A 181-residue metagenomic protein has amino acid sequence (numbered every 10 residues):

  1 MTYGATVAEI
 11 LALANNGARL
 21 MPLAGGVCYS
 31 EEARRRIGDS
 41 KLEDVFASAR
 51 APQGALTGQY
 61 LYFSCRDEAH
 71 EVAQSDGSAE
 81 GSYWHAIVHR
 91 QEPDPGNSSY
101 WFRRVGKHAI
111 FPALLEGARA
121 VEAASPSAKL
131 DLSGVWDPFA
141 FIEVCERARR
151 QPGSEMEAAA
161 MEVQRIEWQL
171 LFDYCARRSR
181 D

Functional and structural regions predicted by a protein language model:
M1-S75, R104, H108-D181: N-terminal alpha-helical interaction modules that lie
Q53, S82-H85: TPR repeat positional signature
T57-G58, A86-H89: Conserved small-residue packing positions in alpha-helical repeats and bundles
Q91-P93: Short coil/turn linking the two alpha-helices of tandem helical-hairpin repeats
